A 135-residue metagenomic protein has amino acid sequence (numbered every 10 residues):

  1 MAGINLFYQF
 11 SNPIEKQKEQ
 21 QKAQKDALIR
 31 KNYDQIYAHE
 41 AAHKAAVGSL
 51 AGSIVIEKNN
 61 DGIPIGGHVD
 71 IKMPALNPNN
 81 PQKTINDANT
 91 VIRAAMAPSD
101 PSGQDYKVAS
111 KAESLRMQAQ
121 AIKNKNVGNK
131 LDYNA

Functional and structural regions predicted by a protein language model:
M1-G3, A45-E57, M73-N80: Phosphate-binding glycine-rich loops and adjacent basic patches that engage nucleotide phosphates, nucleic-acid
M1-K25, K123-A135: Short, compositionally biased, intrinsically disordered N-terminal export/targeting signals, typified by the non-Sec
Q9, Q17-Q24, Q35, Q82 (+2 more regions): Residue-identity detector for glutamine
Q9-K16, H43, V47, A109: A generic signature of intrinsically disordered, low-complexity regions enriched in glycine/proline and charged/polar
S11, Q24-Q35, A45-G66: Post-HEXXH active-site segment of zinc metalloproteases
Q21-Q24, R30-A45, A97-G103, K107: Amphipathic alpha-helical polymerization modules
K58-A135: Metalloprotease/metallohydrolase-associated module, dominated by Zn2+-dependent proteases
